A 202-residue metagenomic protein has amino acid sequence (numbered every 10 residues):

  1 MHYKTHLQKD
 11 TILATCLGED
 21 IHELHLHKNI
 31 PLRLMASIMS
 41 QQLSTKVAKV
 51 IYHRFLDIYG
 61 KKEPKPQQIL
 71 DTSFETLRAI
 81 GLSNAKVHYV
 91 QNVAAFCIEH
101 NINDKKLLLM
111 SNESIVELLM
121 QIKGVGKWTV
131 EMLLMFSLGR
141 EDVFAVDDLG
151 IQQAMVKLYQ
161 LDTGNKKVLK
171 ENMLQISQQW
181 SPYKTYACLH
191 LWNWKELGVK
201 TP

Functional and structural regions predicted by a protein language model:
M1-L24, H88, N112, K127-P202: C-terminal accessory module of base-excision DNA glycosylases/AP lyases that mediates lesion recognition and DNA
L7-T15, S44, A48-Q121: Alpha-helical ds-nucleic-acid-binding substructure associated with the helix-hairpin-helix region of base-excision DNA
K28-P31, Q67-I69, L108-S111, N165-V168: Short acidic alpha-helix initiation/capping motifs at coil-to-helix transition points, especially at protein N-termini
K28-Q42: Alpha-helical scaffold segments that form or flank carboxylate-/histidine-based iron centers
M35, V90-V93, M155: Buried hydrophobic packing segments
I38, Q42-L43, F55, A94-C97 (+3 more regions): Generic structural signal for hydrophobic core residues of well-folded globular domains
M39, T76-N84, S114-M135, G150-Q152: Helix-hairpin-helix
S40-S44, R78, L82, V143 (+1 more regions): Amphipathic alpha-helical interaction elements
